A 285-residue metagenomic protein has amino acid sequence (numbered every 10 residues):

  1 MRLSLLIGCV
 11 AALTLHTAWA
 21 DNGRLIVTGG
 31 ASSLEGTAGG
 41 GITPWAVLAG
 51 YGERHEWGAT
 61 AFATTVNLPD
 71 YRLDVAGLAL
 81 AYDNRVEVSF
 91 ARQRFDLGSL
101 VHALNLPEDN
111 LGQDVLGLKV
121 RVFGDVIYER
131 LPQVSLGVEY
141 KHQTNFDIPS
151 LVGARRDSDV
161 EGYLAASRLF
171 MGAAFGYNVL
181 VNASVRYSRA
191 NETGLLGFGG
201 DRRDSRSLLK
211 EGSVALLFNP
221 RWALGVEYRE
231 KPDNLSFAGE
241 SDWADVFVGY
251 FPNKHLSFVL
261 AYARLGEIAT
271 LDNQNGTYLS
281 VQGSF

Functional and structural regions predicted by a protein language model:
M1-S4: Positively charged n-region of N-terminal signal peptides that target proteins for export
C9-A11: Hydrophobic helical h-region of N-terminal Sec-dependent signal peptides in bacterial secretory/periplasmic proteins
L15-T17: N-terminal signal peptide c-region/cleavage motif recognized by signal peptidases
A20-F146, S150, R155-G162, S167-A173 (+5 more regions): Transmembrane beta-barrel domains of Gram-negative outer membranes and organellar outer membranes
R72-D74, R94, G112-D114, V160 (+6 more regions): Transmembrane beta-barrel architecture of outer-membrane proteins
S99, E192-T193, D233-F237, E267-T270: A generic structural signal for short coil/turn motifs at secondary-structure boundaries
A154-N234, D242-W243: Detector for outer-membrane/organellar transmembrane beta-barrel domains, recognizing the amphipathic beta-strand
A238-F285: Predominantly the C-terminal beta-signal and adjacent terminal strand-loop region of outer-membrane beta-barrel
